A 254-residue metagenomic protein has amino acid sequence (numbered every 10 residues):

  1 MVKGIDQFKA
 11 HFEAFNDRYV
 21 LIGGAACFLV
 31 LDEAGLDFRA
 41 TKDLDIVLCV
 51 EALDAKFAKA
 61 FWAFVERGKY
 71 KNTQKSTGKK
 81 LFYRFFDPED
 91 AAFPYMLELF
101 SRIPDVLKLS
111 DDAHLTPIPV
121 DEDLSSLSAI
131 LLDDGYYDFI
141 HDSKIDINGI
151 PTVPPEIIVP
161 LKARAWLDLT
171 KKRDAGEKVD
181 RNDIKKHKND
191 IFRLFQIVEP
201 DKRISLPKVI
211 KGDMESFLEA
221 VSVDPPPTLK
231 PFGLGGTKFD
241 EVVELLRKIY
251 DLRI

Functional and structural regions predicted by a protein language model:
M1-I254: Compositionally biased terminal segments of proteins
